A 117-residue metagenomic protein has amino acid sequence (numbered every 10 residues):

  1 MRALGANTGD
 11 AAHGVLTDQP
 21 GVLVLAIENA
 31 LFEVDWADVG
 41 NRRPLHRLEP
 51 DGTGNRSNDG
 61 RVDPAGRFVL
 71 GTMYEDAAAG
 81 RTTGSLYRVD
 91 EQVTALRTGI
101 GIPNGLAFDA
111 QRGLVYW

Functional and structural regions predicted by a protein language model:
M1-W117: Sequence-structural signature of mature extracellular/luminal beta-sheet repeat domains, prominently beta-propellers
